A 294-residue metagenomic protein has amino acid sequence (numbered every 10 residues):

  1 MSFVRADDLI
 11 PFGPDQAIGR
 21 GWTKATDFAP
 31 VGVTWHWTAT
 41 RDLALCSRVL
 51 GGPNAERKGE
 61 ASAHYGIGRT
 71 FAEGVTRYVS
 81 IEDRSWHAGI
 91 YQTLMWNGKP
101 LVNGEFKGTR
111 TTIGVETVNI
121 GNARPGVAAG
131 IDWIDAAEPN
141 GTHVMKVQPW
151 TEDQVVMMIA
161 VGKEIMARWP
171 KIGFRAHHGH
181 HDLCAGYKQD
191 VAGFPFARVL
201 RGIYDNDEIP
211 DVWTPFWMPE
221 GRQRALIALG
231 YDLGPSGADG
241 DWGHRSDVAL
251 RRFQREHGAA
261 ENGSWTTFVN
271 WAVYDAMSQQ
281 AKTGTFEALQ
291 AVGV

Functional and structural regions predicted by a protein language model:
S2-I10, T26-D27, R110, V118-A228 (+1 more regions): Basic/polar, cationic surfaces and motifs that engage anionic cell-wall and phosphate/carboxylate ligands
S2-K171: Active-site-adjacent loop/helix surface patches within enzyme catalytic domains that shape the substrate-binding cleft
D232: Conserved S-adenosyl-L-methionine
